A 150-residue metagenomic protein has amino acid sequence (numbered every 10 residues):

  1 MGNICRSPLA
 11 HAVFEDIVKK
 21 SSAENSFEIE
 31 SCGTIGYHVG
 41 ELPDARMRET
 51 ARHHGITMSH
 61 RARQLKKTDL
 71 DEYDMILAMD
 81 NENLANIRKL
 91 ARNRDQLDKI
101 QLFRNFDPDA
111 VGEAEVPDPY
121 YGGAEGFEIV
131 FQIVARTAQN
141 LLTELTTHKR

Functional and structural regions predicted by a protein language model:
M1-Y73, T143-R150: Conserved active-site segments centered on acidic
S7, D80-N81: Helix N-cap/beta->alpha junction signal
M75, N81-R150: Phosphate-binding/catalytic loops
